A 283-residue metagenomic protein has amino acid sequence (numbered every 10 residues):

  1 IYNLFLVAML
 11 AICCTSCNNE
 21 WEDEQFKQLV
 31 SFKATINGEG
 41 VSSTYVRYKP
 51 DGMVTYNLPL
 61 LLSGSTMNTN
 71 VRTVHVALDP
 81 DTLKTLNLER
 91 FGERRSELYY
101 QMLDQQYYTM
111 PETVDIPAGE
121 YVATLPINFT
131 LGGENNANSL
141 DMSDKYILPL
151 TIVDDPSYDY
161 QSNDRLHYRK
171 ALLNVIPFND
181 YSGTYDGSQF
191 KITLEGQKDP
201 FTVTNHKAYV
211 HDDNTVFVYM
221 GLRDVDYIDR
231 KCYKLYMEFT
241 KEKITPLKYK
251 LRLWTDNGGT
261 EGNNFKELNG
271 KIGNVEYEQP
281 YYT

Functional and structural regions predicted by a protein language model:
I1-V7: Sec-dependent signal peptide recognition, specifically the positively charged N-region followed immediately by
I12-S16: C-terminal motif of bacterial Sec signal peptides marking the signal peptidase cleavage site
N18-V114, T124, N128-L148, V153-T283: Intrinsically disordered, low-complexity regulatory regions in eukaryotic proteins
I116-G119: Short, contiguous acidic and Ser/Thr-rich linear segments
